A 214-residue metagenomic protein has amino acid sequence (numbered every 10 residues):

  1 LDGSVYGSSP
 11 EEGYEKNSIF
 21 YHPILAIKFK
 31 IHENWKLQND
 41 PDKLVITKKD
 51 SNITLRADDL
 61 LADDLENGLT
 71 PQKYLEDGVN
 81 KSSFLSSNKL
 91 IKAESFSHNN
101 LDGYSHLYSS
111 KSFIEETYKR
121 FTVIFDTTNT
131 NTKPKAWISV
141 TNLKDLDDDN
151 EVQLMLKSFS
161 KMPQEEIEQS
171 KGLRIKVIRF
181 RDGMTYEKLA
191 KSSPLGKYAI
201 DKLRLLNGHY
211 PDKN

Functional and structural regions predicted by a protein language model:
L1-F29, Q38, S158-K161, E165-Q169 (+1 more regions): Pan-zinc metallopeptidase signature
K28-N80, F125: Secretory pathway targeting signatures of secreted, lumenal, and periplasmic proteins
I31, T70-L75, D148-M155, T185-L189 (+1 more regions): Stable alpha-helical elements in mature extracytoplasmic
W35, K133, W137-R174: Surface-exposed amphipathic alpha-helical segments
R56-D59, V123, T130-N142: Short, well-ordered beta-strand elements
E76-T132: Signature of long, low-cysteine stretches enriched in small and polar/charged residues
E166-K197: Primarily a LysM-type cell-wall glycan-binding module
A199-N214: Extracellular LysM carbohydrate-binding repeats and other cell-envelope/extracellular binding modules
